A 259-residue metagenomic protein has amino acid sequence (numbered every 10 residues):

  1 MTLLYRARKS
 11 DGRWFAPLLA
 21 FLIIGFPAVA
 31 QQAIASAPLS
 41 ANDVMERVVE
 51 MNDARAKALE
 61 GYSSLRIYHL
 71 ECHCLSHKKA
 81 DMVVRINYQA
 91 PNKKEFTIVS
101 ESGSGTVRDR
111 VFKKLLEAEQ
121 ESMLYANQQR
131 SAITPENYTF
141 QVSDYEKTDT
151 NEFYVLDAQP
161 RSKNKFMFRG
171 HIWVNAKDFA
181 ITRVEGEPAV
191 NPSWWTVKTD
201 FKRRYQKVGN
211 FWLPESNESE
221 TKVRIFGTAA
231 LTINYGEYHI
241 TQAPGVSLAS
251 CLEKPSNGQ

Functional and structural regions predicted by a protein language model:
M1-G12: N-terminal secretory signal peptides that target proteins for export/translocation
L4, G25-F26: Serine/threonine-rich, low-complexity intrinsically disordered segments
R6, F15-P17, I181: A ubiquitous, low-specificity "background" feature that marks scattered single residues across proteins without
A16-G25: Bacterial N-terminal signal peptides
Q31-R169, A176-A180, A189-T199, Q206-F211 (+1 more regions): Structured extracytoplasmic
V184, E215-N217: Beta-strand-dense domains in secreted/periplasmic systems and polymorphic toxin scaffolds
